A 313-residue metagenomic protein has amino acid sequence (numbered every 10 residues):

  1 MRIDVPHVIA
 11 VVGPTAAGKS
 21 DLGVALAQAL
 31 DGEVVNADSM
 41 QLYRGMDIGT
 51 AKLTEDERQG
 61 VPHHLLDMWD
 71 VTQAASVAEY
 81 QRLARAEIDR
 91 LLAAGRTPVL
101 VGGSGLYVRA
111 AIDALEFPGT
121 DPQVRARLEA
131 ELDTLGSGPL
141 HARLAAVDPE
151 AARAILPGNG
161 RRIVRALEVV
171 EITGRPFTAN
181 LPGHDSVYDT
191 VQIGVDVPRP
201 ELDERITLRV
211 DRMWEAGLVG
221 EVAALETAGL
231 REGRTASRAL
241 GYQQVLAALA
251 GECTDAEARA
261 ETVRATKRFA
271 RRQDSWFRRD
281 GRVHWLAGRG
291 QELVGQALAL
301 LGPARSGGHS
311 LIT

Functional and structural regions predicted by a protein language model:
M1-T313: Phosphate/pyrophosphate-binding catalytic cores of soluble transferases and nucleic-acid-acting enzymes
